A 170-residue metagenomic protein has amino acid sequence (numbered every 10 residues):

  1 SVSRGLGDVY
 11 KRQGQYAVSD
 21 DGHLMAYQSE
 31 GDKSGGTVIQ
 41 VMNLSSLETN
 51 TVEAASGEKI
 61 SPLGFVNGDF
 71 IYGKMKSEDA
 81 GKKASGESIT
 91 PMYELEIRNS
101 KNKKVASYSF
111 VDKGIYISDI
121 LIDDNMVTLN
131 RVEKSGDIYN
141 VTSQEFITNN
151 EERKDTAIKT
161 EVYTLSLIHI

Functional and structural regions predicted by a protein language model:
V2-L6, Y10, I168-H169: Single conserved hydrophobic/aromatic residue that forms the stacking wall/gate of nucleotide- or nucleobase-binding
G7-D8, E48-E53, A106-S107: A short beta-strand motif characteristic of beta-propeller blades
K11-V18, G57-G64, K113-L121: Repeated scaffold domains used in trafficking and secretory/extracellular systems, primarily beta-propellers
K33-Q40, A80-E94, G136-S143: Structural motif
L44-S45, K101: Short loop/turn segments that connect beta-strands within beta-propeller blades
S107-L167: Extended alpha-helical scaffolding regions
